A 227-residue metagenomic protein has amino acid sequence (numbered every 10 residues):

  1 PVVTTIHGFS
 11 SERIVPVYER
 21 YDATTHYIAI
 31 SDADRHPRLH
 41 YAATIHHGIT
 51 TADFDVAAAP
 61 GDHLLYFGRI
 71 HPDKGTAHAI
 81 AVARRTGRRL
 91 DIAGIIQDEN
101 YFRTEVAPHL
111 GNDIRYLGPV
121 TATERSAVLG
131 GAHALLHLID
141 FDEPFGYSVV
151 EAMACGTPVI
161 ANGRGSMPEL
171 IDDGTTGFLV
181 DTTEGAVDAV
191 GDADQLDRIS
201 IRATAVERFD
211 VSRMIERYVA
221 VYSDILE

Functional and structural regions predicted by a protein language model:
P1-E227: Catalytic cores of nucleotide-sugar-dependent glycosyltransferases that transfer UDP/GDP/TDP-activated
